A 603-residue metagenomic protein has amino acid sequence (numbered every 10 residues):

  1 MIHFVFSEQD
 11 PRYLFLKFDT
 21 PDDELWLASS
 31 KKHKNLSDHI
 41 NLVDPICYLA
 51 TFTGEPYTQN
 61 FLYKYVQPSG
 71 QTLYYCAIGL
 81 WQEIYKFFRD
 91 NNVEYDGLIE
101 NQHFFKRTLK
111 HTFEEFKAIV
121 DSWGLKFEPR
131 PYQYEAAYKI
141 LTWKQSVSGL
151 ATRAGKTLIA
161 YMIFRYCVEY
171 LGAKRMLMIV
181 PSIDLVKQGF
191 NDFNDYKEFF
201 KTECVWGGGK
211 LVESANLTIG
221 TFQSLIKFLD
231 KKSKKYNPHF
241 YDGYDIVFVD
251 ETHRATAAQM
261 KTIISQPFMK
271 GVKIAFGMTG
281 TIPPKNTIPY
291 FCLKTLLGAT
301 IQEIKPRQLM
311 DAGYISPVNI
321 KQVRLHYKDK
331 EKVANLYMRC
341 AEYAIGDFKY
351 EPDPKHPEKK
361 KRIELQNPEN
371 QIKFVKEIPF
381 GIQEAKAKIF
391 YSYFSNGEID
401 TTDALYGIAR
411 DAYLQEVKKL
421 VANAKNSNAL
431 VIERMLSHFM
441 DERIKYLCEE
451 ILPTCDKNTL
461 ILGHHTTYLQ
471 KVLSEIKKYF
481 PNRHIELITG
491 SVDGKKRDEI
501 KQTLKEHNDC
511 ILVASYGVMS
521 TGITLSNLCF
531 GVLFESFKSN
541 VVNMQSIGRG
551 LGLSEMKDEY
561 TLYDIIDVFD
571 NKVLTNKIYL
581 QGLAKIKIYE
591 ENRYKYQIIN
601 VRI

Functional and structural regions predicted by a protein language model:
W143-R165: Walker A/P-loop
I159, G172-F193, T466: Conserved Walker A/P-loop ATP-binding site and its immediately adjacent core in helicase/helicase-like ATPase domains
S214-L229, K505-S520: Conserved two-lobed SF2 helicase motor
R254-V318: Post-DEXD/H (motif II) to motif III coupling segment of the RecA-like Helicase ATP-binding lobe
R307-S316, G552, M556-I603: A conserved SF2-helicase RecA2
F374, I408, N426-H464: Conserved interdomain hinge at the start of the Helicase C-terminal
H484-Y516: Conserved helicase ATPase core of P-loop NTP-dependent helicases/translocases
S539-D558: Conserved SF2 helicase motif VI
